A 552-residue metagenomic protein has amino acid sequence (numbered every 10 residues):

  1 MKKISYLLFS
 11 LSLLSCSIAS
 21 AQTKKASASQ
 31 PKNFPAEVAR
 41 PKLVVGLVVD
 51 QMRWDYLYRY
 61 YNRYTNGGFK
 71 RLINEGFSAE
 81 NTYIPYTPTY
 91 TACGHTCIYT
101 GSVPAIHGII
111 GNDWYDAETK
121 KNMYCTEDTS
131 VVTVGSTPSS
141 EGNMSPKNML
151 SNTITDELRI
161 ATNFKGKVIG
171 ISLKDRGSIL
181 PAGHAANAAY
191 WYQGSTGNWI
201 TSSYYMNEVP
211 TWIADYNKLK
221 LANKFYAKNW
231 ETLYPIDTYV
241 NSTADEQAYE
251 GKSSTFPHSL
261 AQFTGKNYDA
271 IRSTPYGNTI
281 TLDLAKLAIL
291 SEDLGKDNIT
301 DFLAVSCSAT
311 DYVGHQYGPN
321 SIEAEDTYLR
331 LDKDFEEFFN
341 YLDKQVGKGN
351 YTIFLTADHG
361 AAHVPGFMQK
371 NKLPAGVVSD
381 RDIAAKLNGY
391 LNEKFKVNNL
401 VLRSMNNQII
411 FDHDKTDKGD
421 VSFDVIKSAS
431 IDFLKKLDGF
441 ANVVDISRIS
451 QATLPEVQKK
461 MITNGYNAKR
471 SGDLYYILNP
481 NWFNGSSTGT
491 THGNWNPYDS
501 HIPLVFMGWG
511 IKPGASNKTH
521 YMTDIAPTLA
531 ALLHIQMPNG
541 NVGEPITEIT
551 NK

Functional and structural regions predicted by a protein language model:
M1-P31, P35: Bacterial Sec-dependent N-terminal signal peptides
K24-F77: Active-site-proximal N-terminal segment of extracellular/periplasmic enzymes that hydrolyze or transfer
L57-I106, K167-I171: Short, structured active-site-proximal loop/turn typified by the sulfatase FGly-forming signature C/S-X-P-X-R
Y64, N81, Y90, Y115-E141 (+7 more regions): Secreted, luminal/periplasmic, and some membrane-associated catalytic domains that remodel anionic oxygen-ester
K70, S151-I160, N406-V443, K518-E544 (+1 more regions): Non-catalytic, well-ordered alpha-helical segments in soluble enzyme domains
V103, I109-I299, S308-H315, K435-D438 (+1 more regions): His/Asp/Glu-rich, glycine-adjacent segments that coordinate divalent cations and/or stabilize oxyanion chemistry on
R272-D297, T310-Y351, A429, L529: A long, amphipathic alpha-helix that forms part of the scaffold/cap immediately adjacent to metal-dependent active
D382-V421, T491-L533, I549-K552: Substrate-binding rim/cap in mid-to-C-terminal beta-strand-loop elements of soluble/periplasmic
